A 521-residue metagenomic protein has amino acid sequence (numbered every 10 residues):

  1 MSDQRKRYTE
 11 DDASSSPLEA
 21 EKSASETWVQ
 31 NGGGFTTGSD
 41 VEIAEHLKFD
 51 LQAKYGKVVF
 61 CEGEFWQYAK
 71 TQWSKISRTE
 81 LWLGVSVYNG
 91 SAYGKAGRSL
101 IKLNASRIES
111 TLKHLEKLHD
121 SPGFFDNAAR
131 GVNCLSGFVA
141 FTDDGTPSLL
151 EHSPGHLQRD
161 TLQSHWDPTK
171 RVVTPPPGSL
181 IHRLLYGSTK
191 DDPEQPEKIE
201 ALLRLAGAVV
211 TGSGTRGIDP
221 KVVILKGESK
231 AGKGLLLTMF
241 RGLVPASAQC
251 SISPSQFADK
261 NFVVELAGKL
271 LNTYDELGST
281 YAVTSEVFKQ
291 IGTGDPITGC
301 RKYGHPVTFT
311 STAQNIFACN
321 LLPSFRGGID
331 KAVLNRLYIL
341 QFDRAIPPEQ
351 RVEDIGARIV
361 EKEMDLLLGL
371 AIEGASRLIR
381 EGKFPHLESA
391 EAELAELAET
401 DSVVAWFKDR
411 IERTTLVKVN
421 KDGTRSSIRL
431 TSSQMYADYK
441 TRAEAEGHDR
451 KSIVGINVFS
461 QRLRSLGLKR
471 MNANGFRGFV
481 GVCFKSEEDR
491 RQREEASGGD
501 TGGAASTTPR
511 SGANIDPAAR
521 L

Functional and structural regions predicted by a protein language model:
M1-Y55, W66, Q72-S74, R171-R183 (+3 more regions): Replication-associated primase and helicase/ATPase modules
K6, S14-P168, T431, K451-V454: Intein modules and their embedded homing endonuclease domains
G38-H46, V244-A246, Y281-I297, S460: A short, contiguous, amphipathic alpha-helix enriched in charged residues
K54-T79, F138-G268, Y338-L340, L368-A371 (+4 more regions): P-loop NTPase catalytic core of nucleic-acid-dependent motor ATPases
R98, K102, V244, S251-K260 (+6 more regions): Positively charged interface segments
F262-G304: Conserved nucleotide-sensing/catalytic segment adjacent to the nucleotide-binding pocket in NTP-handling enzymes
T273-Y274, A313-N320: Structural recognition of the conserved hydrophobic beta-strand(s) that form the central parallel beta-sheet of P-loop
R377-S426: Conserved alpha/beta core segments of nucleic-acid transaction machinery
